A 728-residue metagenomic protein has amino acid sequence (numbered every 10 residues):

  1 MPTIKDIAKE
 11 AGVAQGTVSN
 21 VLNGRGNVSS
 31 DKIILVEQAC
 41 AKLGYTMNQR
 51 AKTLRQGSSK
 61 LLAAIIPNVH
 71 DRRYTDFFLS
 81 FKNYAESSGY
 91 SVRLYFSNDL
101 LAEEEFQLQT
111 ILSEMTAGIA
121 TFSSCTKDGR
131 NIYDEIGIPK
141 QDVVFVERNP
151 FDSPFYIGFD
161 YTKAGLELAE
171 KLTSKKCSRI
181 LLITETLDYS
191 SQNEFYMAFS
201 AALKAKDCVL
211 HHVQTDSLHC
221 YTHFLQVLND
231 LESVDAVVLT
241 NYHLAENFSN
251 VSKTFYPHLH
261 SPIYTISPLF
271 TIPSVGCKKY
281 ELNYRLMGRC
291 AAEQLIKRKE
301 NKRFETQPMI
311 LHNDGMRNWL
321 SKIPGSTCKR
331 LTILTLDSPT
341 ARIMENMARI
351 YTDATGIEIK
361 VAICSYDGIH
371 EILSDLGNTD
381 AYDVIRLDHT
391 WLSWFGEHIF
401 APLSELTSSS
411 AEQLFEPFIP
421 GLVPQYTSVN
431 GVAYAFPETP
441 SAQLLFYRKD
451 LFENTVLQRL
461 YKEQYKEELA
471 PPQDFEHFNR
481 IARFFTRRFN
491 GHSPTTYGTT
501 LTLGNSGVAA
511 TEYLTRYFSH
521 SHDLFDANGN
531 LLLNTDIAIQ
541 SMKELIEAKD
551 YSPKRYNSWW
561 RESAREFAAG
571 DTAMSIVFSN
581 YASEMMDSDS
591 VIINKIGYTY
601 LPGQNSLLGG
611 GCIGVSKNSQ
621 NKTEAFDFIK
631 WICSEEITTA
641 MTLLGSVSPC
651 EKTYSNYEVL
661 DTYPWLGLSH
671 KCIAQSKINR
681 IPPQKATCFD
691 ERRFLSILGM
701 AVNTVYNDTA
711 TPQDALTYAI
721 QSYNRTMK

Functional and structural regions predicted by a protein language model:
M1-G57, R298: N-terminal helix-turn-helix DNA-binding module of bacterial transcription factors
M1-P2, A41-R73, F77-L79, S88 (+1 more regions): N-terminal helix-turn-helix/winged-helix DNA-binding helices and compositionally similar short basic alpha-helical
F122-K163, I263-K278: Flexible loop/hinge segments that line or gate small-molecule binding clefts
F155-L182, C220-L225, A245, E281-N301: Hydrophobic alpha-helical segments within soluble ligand-binding/sensing domains
N301, R349, S588-S655, N679-T687 (+4 more regions): Extracytoplasmic/periplasmic substrate-recognition and gating elements
H389-L444, K595-T599, K677: Hinge/lid segment of periplasmic solute-binding proteins
V432-E438, Q443, Q473-N530, T572: Extracytoplasmic/periplasmic solute-binding protein
N479-F485, R516, H520-S558, D587: Glycine-centered hinge/linker elements that transmit conformational signals in sensory and ligand-binding systems
